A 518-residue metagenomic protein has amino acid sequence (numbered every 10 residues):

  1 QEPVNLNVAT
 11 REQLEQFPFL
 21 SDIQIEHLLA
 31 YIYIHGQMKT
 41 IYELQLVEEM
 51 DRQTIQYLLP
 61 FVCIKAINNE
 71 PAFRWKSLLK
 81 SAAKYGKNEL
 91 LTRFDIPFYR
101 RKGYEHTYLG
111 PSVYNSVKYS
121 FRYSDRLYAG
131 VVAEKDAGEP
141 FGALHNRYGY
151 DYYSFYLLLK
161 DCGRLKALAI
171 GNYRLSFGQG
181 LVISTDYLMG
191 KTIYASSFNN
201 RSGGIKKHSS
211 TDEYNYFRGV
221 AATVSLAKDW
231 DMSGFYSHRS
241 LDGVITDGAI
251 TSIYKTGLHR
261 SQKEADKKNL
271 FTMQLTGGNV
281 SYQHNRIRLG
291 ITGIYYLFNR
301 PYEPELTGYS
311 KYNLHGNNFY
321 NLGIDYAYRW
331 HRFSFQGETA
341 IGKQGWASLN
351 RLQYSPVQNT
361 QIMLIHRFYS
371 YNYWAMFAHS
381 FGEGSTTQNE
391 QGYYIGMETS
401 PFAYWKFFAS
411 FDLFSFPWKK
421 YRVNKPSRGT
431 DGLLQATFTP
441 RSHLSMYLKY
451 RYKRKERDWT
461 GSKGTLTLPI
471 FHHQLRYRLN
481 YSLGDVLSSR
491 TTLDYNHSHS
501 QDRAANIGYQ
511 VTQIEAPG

Functional and structural regions predicted by a protein language model:
Q1-F141, H145-L158, G163, N172-S176: Compositionally biased linear targeting/interaction segments
K80-K87, R126, C162-L168, F177 (+6 more regions): Short loop/turn motifs that connect adjacent beta-strands in outer-membrane beta-barrel proteins
Y108-S112, F271-P304, K311-G518: Exposed, low-structure sequence patches enriched in small/polar residues
E134-Y152, K206-E213, D266-N269, A340-G342 (+1 more regions): Outer-membrane beta-barrel proteins
A143-H145, Y194-S197, S252, E303-N313 (+1 more regions): Solvent-exposed loop segments that connect transmembrane elements
R147-D242, N359-M376: Outer membrane beta-barrel
G204-D212, D247, Q262-L270, L275-G277 (+3 more regions): Extracellular/periplasm-exposed beta-strand and loop segments of Gram-negative cell-envelope proteins, dominated by
Y214-Q262, N269-S281: Aromatic- and glycine-enriched pocket-lining scaffold segments that form the walls of small-molecule binding clefts
